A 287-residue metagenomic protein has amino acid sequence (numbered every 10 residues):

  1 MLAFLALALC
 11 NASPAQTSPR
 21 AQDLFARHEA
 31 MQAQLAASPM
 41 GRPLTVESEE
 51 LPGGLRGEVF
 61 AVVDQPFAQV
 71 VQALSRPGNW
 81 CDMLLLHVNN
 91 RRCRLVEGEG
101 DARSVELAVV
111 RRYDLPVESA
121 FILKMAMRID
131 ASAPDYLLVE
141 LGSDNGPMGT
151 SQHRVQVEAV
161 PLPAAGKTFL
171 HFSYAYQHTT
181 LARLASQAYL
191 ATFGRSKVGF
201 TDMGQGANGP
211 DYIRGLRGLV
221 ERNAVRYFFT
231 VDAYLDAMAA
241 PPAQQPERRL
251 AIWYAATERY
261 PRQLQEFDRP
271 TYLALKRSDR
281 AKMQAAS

Functional and structural regions predicted by a protein language model:
M1-A8: Bacterial N-terminal signal peptides
C10-A12: N-terminal signal peptide c-region/cleavage motif recognized by signal peptidases
Q16-P39, P43-E50, D144-G146, Q156-S287: Terminal "cap-and-tail" regions of soluble proteins that handle hydrophobic small molecules
V46-A73, R94, G215-L219: Terminal, regulation- and interaction-focused segments at domain boundaries
A61, L95, I122-D130, R154-P161: Hydrophobic/aromatic beta-strand elements that line small-molecule binding cavities or substrate pockets in beta-rich
V63-N89: Amphipathic alpha-helical segments
N79-I122: Short beta-edge strand/loop motif at the mouth of beta-sheet-based domains
V117-I122, N145-Q156: Amphipathic hydrophobic-ligand
